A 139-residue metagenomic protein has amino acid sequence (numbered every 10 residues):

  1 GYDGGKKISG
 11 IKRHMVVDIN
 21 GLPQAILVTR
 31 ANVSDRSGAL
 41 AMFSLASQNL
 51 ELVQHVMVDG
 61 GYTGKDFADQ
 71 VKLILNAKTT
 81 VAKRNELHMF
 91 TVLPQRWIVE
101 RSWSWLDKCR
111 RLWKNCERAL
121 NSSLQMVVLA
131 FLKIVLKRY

Functional and structural regions predicted by a protein language model:
G1-I74, R84, A130-F131: Polybasic low-complexity intrinsically disordered regions
N76, M89-Y139: Basic, amphipathic alpha-helical segments enriched in Lys/Arg and hydrophobic/aromatic residues
A82-K83, E117: Short loop/turn and capping residues at structural boundaries
